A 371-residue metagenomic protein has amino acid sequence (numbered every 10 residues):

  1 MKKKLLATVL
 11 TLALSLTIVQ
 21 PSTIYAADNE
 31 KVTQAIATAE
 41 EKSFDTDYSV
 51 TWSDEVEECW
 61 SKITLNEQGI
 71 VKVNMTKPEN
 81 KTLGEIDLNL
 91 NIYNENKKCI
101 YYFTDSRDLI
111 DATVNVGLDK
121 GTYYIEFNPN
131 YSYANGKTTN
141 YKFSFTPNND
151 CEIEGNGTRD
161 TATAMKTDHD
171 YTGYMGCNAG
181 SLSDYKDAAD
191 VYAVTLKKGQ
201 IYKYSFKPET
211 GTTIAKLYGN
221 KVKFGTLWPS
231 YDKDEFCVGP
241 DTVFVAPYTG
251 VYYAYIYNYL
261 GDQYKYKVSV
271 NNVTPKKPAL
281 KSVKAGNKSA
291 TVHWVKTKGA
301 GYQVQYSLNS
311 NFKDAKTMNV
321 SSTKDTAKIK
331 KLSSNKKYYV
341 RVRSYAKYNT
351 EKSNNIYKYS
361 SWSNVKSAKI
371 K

Functional and structural regions predicted by a protein language model:
K2-I24: Sec-dependent N-terminal signal peptides of Gram-positive bacterial secreted proteins and lipoproteins
T23-I70, E79-K81, S106-D108, S144-A193 (+3 more regions): Non-catalytic extracellular/lumenal accessory regions of secreted precursors
A27-K42, S61, I92-E95, T122-K166 (+5 more regions): C-terminal edge strands of extracellular/lumenal beta-sandwich accessory domains
N115-L118, L196, F244-A246, I329-S333: Short, flexible loop/turn segments at beta-strand junctions in immunoglobulin-like and fibronectin type III
V273-K298, E351-K371: Pro/Thr/Ser/Gly-rich low-complexity, intrinsically disordered linker/stalk tracts
G299-M318: Extracellular low-complexity, O-glycosylation-prone stalks/linkers
T323-A327: Short S/T/G- and acidic-enriched coil/turn segments that sit immediately N-terminal to beta-strands in beta-sandwich
L332-T350: Beta-strand-rich modules
